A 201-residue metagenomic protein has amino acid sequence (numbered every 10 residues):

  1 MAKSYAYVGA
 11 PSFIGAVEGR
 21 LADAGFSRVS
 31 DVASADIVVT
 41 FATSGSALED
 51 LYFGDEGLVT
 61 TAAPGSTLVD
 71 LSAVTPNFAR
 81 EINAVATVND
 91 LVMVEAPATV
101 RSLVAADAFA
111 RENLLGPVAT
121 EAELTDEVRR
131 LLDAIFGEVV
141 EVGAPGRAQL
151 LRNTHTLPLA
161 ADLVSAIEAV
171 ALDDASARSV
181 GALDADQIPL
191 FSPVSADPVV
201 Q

Functional and structural regions predicted by a protein language model:
M1-T40, E81, E95, F109-A110: NAD(P)+-binding Rossmann beta1-loop-alpha1 motif at the extreme N-terminus of oxidoreductases
A2-K3, A63-T67, R111-L114: Short, surface-exposed connector motifs at secondary-structure boundaries
Y7, E18-L21, L48, V69 (+2 more regions): Buried hydrophobic positions in well-ordered alpha/beta secondary-structure cores of metabolic enzymes
S12, I37-V39, T43, T67 (+6 more regions): Amphipathic alpha-helical hairpins
A24-F26, L91, G137, R178: Short glycine/serine/threonine/alanine-rich loop segments
R28-N77, V88-L91, P117: Rossmann-like NAD(P)-binding element
V74-T156, A160: Rossmann-fold dinucleotide-binding core
P145-Q201: Helical "substrate-binding/catalytic lid" subdomain of Rossmann-like NAD(P)-dependent dehydrogenases/reductases
